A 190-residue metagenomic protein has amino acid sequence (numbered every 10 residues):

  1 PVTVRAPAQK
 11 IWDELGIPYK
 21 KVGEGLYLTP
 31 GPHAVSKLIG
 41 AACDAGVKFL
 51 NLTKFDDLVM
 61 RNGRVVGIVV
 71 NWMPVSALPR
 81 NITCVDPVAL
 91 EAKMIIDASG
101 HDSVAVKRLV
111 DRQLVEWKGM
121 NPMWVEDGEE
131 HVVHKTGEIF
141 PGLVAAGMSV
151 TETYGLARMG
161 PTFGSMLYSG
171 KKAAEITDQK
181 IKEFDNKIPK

Functional and structural regions predicted by a protein language model:
P1-K190: Residues forming the flavin
